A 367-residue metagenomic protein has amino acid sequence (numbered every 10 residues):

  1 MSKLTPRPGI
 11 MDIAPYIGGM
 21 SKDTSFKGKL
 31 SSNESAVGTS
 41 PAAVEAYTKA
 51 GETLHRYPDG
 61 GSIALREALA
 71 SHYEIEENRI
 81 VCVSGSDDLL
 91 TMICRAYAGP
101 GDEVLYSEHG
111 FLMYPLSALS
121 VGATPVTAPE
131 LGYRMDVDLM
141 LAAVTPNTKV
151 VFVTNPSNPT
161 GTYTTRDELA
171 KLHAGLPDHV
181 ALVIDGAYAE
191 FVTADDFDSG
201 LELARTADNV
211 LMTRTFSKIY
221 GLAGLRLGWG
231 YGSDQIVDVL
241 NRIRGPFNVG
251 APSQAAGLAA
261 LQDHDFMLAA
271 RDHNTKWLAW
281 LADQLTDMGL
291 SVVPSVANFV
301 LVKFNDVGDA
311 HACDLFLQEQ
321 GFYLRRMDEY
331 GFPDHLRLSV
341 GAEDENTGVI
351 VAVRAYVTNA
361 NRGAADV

Functional and structural regions predicted by a protein language model:
M1-R56: N-terminal "arm"/small-domain region of PLP-dependent enzymes with the aminotransferase-like
S40, N209-V293: PLP-dependent aminotransferase class I/II
P58, S62-E103, L119: Phosphate-binding glycine-rich loop
E76-I80, P100-E103, N147, H179 (+3 more regions): Short acidic capping loops at alpha-helix termini that bridge into adjacent secondary structure
A96-V153: PLP-dependent aminotransferase-like
L119, V137-P146, P159-L182, G186-S217: Active-site pre-lysine segment of PLP-dependent enzymes
D167, F316-Q320, R325, E329-V367: PLP-dependent enzyme catalytic core of the Aspartate aminotransferase-like
T275, D287-Q320, L336: Conserved PLP-binding catalytic core of the aspartate aminotransferase-like
